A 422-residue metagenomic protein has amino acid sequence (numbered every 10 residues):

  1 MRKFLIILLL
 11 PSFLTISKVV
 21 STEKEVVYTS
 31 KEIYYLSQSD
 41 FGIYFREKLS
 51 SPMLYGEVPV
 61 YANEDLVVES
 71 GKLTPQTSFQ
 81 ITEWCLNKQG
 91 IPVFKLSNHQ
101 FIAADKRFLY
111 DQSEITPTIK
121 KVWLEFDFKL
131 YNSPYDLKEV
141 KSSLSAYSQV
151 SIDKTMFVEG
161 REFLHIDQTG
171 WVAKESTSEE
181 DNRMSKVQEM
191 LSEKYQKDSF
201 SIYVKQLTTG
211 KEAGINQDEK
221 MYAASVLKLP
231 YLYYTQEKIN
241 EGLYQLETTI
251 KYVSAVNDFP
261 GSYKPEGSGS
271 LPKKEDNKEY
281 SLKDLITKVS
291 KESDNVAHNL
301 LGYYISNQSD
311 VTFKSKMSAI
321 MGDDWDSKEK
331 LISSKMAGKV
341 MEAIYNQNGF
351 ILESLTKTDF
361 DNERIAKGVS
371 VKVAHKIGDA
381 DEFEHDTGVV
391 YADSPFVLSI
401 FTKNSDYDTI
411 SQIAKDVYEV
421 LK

Functional and structural regions predicted by a protein language model:
R2-L5, L14-K31, Q149-S151, F157-E159 (+6 more regions): Structured C-terminal helix/loop/strand segments within mature extracytoplasmic catalytic/sensor domains
V20-A62, K72-L73, K88-S97, K106-N132: SH3-family beta-barrel domains
E25-S37, L66-K106, S145-E175: SH3/SH3-like beta-barrel superfamily modules
F41-L49, K106-F128, Y135, E175-K194 (+1 more regions): Intrinsically disordered, low-complexity Ser/Thr-rich linker and spacer segments in cell-wall-related proteins
S143, E175-K220, S290: Beta-lactamase-like hydrolase cores
D181-M184, S254, F259-Q347: Active-site-adjacent helix/loop patches that line small-molecule binding or acyl-intermediate pockets
G210, Y222-V253, V289, L398: Active-site SXXK
L355-A380: Short Gly/Thr-rich strand-loop-strand
